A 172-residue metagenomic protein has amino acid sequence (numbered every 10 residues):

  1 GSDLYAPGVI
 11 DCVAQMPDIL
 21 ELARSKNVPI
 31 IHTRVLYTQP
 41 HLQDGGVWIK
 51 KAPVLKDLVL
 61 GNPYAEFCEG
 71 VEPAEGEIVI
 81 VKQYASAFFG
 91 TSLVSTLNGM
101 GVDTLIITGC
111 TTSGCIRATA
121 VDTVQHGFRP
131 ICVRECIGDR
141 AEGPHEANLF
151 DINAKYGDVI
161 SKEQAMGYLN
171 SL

Functional and structural regions predicted by a protein language model:
G1-A74, I78, E163, G167-L172: Active-site acidic carboxylates
S25-N27, G101, G127: Glycine-centered short loops/turns at secondary-structure junctions
G61-G109: Internal catalytic-core helix/loop-beta-alpha segment that presents or stabilizes conserved functional determinants
I106-G109, G127-E142: A short glycine-rich beta-strand->turn/loop micro-motif centered on a GG-aromatic cluster
T112-T119: Short glycine/serine/threonine-rich phosphate/pyrophosphate-binding segments that cradle anionic phosphate groups
D139-A154: Active-site-proximal loop->helix
